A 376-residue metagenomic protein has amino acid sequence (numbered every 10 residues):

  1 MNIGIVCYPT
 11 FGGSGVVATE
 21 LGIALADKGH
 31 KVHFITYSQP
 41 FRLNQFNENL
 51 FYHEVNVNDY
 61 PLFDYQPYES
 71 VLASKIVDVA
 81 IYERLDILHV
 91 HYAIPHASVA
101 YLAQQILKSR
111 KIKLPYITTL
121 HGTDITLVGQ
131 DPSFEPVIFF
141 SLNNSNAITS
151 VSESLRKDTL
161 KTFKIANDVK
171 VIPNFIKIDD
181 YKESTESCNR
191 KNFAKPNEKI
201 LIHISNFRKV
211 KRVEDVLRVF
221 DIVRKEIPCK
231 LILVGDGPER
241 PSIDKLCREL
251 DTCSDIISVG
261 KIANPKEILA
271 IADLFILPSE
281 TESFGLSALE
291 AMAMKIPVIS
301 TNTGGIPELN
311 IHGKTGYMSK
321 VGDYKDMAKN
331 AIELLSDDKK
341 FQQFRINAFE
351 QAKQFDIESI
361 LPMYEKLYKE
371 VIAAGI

Functional and structural regions predicted by a protein language model:
C7-F11, I23-Y68: N-terminal strand-loop element at the rim of the active site of nucleotide-sugar-dependent glycosyltransferases
S154, F175: Carbohydrate-associated surface elements
Y181-K195: A short helix/loop element that forms part of the nucleotide-sugar donor recognition site in Leloir-type
A194-F220, R345: Conserved donor-binding/catalytic core segment of Leloir-type glycosyltransferases
K261, E280: Aromatic "clamp/platform" in nucleotide-sugar-dependent glycosyltransferases that forms part of the donor/acceptor
P297-S300, N310: Short hydrophobic beta-strand element within catalytic cores of glycosyltransferases and related nucleotide-activated
P307-I332, K339-K340: Change "using UDP/GDP/dTDP sugars" to "using nucleotide sugars
D326, E333, K340-Q354, M363-K366: A short, well-ordered alpha-helix in the C-terminal region of glycosyltransferases
